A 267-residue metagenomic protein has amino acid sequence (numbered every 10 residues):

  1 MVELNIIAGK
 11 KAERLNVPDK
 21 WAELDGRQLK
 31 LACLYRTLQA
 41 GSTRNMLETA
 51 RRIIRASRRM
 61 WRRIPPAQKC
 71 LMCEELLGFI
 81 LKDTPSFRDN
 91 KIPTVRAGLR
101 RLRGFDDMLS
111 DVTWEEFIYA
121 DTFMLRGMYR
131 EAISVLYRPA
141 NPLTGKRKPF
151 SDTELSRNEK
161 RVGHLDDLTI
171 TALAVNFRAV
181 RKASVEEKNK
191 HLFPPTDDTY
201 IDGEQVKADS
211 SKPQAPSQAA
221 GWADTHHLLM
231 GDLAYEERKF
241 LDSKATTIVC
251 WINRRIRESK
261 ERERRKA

Functional and structural regions predicted by a protein language model:
M1-A267: An amphipathic, hydrophobic-aromatic interaction surface with interspersed Lys/Arg that forms lipid/phosphate-bearing
